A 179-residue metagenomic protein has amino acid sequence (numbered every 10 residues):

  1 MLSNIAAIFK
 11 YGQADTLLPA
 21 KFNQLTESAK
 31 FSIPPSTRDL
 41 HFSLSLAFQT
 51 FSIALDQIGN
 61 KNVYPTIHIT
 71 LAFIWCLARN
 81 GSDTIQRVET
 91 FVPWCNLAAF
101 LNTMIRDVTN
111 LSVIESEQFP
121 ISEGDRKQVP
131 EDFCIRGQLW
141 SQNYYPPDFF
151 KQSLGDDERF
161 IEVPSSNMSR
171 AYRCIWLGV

Functional and structural regions predicted by a protein language model:
M1-G178: Extended alpha-helical solenoid scaffold regions that build the rod-like backbones of large eukaryotic assemblies
